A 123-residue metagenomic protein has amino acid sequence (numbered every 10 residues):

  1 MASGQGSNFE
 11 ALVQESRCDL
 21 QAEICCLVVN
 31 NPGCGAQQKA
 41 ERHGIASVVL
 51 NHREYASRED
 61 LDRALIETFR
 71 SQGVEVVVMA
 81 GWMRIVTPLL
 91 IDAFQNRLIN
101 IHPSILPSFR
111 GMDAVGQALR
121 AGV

Functional and structural regions predicted by a protein language model:
M1-V123: One-carbon transfer enzymes
